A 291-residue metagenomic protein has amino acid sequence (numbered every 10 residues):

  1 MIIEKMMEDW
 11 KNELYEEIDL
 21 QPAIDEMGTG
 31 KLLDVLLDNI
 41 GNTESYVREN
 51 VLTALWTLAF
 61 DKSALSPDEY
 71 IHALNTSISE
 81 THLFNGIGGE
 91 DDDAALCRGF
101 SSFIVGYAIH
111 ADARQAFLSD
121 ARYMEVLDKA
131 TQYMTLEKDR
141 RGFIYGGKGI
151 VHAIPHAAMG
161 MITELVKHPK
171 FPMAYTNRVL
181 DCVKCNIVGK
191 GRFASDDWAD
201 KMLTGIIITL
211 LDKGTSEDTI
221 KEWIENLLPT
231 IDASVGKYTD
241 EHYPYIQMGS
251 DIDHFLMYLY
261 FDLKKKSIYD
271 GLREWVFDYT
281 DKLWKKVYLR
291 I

Functional and structural regions predicted by a protein language model:
M1-D68, L228-I291: N-terminal alpha-helical scaffold/docking segments in eukaryotic complex subunits
K5, K11, K31, K62 (+12 more regions): Context-gated lysine
N12, N39-N42, N50, N75 (+4 more regions): Detector for Asparagine
D38, H72-S79, D128, Q132 (+9 more regions): Charged/polar, solvent-exposed surface patches and flexible loops
E69-E217: Eukaryote-skewed repeat-based solenoidal scaffolds used as protein-protein interaction platforms, primarily
V166, V179-E274: Extended alpha-helical scaffolding segments
